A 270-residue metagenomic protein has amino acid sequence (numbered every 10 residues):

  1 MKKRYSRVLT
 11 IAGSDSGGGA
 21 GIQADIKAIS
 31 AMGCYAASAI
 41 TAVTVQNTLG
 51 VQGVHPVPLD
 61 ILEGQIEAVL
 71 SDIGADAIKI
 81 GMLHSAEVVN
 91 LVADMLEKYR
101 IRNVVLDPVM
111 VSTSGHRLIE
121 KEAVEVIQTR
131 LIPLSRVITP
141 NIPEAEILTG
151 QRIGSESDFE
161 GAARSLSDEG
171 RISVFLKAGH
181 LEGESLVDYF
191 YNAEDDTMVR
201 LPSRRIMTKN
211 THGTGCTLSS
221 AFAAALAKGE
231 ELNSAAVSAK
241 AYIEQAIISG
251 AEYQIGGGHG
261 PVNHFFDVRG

Functional and structural regions predicted by a protein language model:
K2-T10, S30-T113, R117, F265-V268: Conserved N-terminal subdomain of the carbohydrate kinase-like
I11-G17, T197-H212: Short pre-catalytic strand/loop immediately N-terminal to key active-site residues, enriched for Gly-Thr
G18-C34: N-terminal basic/disordered segments at the start of proteins
M32-A37, T197-M198, A225-A239: Phosphate-handling active-site elements
P56, S234-G270: Charged C-terminal helix
K121-T197: Conserved phosphate/ATP/ADP-binding segment of small-molecule kinases
E146-I147, T208-L232: Short, small-residue alpha-helix embedded
